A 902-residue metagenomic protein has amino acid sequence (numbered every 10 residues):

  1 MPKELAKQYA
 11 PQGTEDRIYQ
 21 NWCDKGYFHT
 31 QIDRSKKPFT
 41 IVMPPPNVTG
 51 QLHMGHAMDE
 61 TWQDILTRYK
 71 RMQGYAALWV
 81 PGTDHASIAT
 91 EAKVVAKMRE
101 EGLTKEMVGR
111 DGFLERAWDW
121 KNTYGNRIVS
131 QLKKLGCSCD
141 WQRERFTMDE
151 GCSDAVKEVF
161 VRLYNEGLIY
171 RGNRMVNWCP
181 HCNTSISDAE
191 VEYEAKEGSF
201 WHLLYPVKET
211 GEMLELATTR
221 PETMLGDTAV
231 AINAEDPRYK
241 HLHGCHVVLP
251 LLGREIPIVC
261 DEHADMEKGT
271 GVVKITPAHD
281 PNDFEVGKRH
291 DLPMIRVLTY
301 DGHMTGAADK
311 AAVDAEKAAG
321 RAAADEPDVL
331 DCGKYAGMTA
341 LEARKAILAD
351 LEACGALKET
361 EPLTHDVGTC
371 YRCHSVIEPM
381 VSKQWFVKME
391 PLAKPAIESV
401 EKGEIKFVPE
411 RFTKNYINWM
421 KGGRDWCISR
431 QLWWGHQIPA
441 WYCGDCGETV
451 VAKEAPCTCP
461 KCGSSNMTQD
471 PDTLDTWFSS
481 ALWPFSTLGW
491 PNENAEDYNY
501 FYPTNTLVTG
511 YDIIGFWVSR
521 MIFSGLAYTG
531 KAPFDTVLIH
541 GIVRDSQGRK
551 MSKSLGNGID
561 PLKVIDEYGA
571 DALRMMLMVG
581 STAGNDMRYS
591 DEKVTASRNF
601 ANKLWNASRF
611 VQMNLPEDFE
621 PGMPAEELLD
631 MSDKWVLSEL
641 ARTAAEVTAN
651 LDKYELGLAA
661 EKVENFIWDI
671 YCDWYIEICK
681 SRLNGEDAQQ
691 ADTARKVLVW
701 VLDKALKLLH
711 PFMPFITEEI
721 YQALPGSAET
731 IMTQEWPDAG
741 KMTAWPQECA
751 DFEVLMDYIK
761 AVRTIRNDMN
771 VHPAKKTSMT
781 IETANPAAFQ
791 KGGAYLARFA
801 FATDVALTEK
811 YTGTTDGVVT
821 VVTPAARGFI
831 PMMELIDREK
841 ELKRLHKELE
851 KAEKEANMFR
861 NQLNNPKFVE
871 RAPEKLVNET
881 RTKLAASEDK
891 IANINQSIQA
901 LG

Functional and structural regions predicted by a protein language model:
M1-M54, A77, Y371, L604: Non-catalytic terminal extensions that flank enzyme cores
K3, Q8, R17, N21-K25 (+11 more regions): Residue patterns forming the tRNA-binding/recognition surfaces of aminoacyl-tRNA synthetases and related DALR
Q31-V94, T147, V156, L216-T219 (+6 more regions): N-terminal catalytic cores of NTP/NDP-binding nucleotidyl/phosphoryl-transfer enzymes
R34-K36, P44-P45, L78-E91, E144-C152 (+3 more regions): Short, solvent-exposed turn/loop segments enriched in Gly/Ser/Thr/Pro and often Arg
R68-A76, K97-R110, S130, K134-C139 (+18 more regions): Secondary-structure transition/capping motifs at alpha-helix termini and the adjoining loop/turn into the next element
H202, N418-F478, L482, A527-A570 (+2 more regions): Feature 926 captures the class I aminoacyl-tRNA synthetase adenylation module centered on the KMSKS loop
L203-Y205, C245-L251: Short conserved beta-strand and strand-loop elements enriched in small hydrophobics with frequent Asp/Gly
L252-V259, D470-Y502, D669, D673-I676: Active-site-adjacent "gating/activation" loops or surface patches in catalytic cores
